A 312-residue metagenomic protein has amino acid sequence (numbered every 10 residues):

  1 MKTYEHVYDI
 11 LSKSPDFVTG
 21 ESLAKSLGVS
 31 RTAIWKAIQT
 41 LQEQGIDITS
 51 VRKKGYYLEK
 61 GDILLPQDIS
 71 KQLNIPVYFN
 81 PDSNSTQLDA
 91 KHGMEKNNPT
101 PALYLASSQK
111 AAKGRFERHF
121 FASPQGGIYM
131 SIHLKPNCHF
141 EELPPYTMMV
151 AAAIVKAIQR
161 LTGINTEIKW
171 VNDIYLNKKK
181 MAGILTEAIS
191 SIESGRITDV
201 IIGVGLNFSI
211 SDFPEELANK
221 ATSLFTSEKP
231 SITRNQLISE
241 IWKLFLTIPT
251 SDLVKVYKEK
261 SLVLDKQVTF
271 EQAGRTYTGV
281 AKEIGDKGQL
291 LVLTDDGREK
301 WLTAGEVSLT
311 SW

Functional and structural regions predicted by a protein language model:
M1-S30, E43, H139-T166, L176-W312: Long, positively charged amphipathic alpha-helical accessory segments at protein N-termini or as interdomain linkers
K2-A151, Q159: N-terminal lobe of the biotin/lipoate ligase/transferase fold
P99, S123-G127, K169, K179 (+1 more regions): Short connector loops at helix/strand junctions that flank enzyme active sites, especially segments positioning acidic
A102, I164-K169: A short coil-to-beta-strand element that immediately follows conserved catalytic motifs
